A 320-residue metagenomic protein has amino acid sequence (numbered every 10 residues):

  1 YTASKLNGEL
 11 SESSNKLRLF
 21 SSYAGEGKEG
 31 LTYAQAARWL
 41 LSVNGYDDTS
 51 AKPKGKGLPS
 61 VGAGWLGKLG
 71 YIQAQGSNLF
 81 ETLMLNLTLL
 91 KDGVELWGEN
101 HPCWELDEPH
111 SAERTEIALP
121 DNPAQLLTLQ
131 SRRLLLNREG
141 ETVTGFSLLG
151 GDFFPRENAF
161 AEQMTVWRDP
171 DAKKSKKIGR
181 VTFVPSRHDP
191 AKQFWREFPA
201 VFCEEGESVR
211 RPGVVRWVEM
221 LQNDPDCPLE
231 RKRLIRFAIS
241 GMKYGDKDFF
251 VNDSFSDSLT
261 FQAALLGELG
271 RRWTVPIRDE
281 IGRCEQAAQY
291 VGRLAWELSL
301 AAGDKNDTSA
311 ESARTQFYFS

Functional and structural regions predicted by a protein language model:
Y1-N15, S42, D47-S320: Extended alpha-helical scaffolding segments
F20-S22: Beta-strand elements of modular eukaryotic interaction domains
K28-L31, R133: The −1 position to Zn-ligating cysteines in a subset of zinc-ribbon hairpins
Y33-A36: Cys/His-coordinated zinc-binding microdomains
